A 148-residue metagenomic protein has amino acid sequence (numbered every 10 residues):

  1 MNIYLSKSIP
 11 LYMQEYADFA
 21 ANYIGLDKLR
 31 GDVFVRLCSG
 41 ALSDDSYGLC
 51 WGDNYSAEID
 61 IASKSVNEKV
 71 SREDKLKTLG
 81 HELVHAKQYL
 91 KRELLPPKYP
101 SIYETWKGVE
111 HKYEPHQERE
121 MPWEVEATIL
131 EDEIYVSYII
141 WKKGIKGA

Functional and structural regions predicted by a protein language model:
M1-N54: Auxiliary, metal-adjacent structural segments of Zn-dependent hydrolase domains
Y16, E93-A148: Metalloprotease/metallohydrolase-associated module, dominated by Zn2+-dependent proteases
A20-I24, K87, L130, I134: Short alpha-helical scaffold segments that flank and stabilize functional sites
G40-E73, A86-L90: Active-site scaffold of zinc-dependent metalloenzymes
D74-E82: Short alpha-helical catalytic segment bearing the HExxH-like zincin motif of zinc-dependent metalloproteases
H81-H85, E124: Acidic active-site catalytic centers that drive phospho-/nucleotidyl reactions and related ester hydrolyses
